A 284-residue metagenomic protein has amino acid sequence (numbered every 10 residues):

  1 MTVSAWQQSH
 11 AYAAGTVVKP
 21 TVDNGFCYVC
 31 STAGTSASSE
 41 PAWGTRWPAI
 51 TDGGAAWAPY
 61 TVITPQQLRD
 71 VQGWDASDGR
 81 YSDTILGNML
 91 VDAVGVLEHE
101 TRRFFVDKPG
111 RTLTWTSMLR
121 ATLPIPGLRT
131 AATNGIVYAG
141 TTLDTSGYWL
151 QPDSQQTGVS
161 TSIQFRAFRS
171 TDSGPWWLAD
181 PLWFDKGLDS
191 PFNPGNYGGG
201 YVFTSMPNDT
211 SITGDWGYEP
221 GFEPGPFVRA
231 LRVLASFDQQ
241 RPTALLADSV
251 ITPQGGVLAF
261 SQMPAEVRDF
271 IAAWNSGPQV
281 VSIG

Functional and structural regions predicted by a protein language model:
M1-T2, A58-G284: Divalent metal-cofactor coordination and adjacent catalytic microenvironments
M1-Y60: Tryptophan-rich substrate-binding surfaces of secreted polymer-degrading and adhesive proteins
